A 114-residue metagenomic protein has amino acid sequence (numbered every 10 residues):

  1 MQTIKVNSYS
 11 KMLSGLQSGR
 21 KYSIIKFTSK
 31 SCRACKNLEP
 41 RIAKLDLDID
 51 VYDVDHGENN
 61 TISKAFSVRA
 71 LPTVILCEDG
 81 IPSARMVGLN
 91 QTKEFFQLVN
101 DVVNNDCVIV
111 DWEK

Functional and structural regions predicted by a protein language model:
Q2-L45: Local sequence-structure signature of Cys/Sec-based thiol-disulfide redox active-site neighborhoods
T3-N7, F27, A43-I62, V68: Thiol-based oxidoreductase modules, predominantly thioredoxin-like and allied folds used for disulfide exchange
Q17-S18, D50-D53, R69, K93 (+1 more regions): Domain-level signature for proteins that mediate thiol-based redox and metal-cofactor handling
R33, E58, K93: Short alpha-helical
N37, A65-F66: Chalcogenol-based redox active-site neighborhoods
F66-I75: Structural micro-motif
I75-E113: Non-catalytic, surface beta->alpha helical segment in thiol-disulfide oxidoreductase systems
